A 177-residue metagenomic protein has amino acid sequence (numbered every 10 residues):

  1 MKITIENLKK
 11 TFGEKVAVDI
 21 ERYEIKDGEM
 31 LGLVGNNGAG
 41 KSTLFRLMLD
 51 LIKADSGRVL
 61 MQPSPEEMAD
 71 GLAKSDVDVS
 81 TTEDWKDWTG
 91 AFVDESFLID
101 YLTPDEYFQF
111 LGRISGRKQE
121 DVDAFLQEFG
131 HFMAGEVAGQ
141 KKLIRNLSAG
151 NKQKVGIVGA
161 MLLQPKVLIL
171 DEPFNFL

Functional and structural regions predicted by a protein language model:
I3-I5, A17-I20, K86: Conserved structural motif at the start of ABC-family nucleotide-binding domains
V34-N36: The feature captures the beta-strand-to-loop junction immediately N-terminal to the Walker
L49: Helix-to-loop junction immediately C-terminal to a conserved catalytic motif
G57-K86: Conserved ABC transporter NBD signature motif
E95, D100-S115: Q-loop/switch helix immediately C-terminal to the Walker
L143-S148: Conserved ABC ATPase signature
L168-E172: Catalytic Walker B motif of ABC-type/P-loop ATPase nucleotide-binding domains
